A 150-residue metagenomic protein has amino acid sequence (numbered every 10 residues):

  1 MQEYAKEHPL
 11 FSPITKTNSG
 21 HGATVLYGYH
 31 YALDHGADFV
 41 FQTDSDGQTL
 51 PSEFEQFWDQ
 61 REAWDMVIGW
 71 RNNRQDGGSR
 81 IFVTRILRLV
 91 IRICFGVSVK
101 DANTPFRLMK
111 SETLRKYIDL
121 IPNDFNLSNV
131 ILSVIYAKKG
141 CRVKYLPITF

Functional and structural regions predicted by a protein language model:
Q2-H35: Conserved donor nucleotide-binding strand/loop of the catalytic core
G20-Y29, Q48, D76-F150: Conserved catalytic loops of nucleotide-sugar-dependent glycosyltransferases that act on lipid-linked
Y29, L33, E55-W58, V134: A structural alpha-helix within SAM-dependent methyltransferase catalytic domains
A37-D38, A63-M66, C141: Short, high-confidence coil segments that cap the C-terminus of an alpha-helix and link into the following beta-strand
A37-Q48: Short beta-strand-to-loop acidic/aromatic patch adjacent to the donor-nucleotide binding site
Q42-T43, I68-W70, L146-I148: Short glycine/serine/threonine-enriched helix-capping/active-site loop that flanks the nucleotide-sugar donor pocket
E55-G78: Conserved donor NDP-sugar-binding/catalytic core segment of glycosyltransferases
